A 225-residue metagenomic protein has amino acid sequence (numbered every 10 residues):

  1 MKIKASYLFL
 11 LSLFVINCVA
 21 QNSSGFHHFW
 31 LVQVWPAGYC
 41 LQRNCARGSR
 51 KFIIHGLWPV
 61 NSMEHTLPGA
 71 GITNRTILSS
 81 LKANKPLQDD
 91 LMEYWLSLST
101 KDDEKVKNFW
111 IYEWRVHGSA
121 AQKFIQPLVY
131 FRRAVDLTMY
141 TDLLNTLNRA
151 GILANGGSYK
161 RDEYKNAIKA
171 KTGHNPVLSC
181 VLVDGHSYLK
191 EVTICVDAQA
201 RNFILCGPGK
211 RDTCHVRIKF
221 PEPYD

Functional and structural regions predicted by a protein language model:
M1-L11: Classical eukaryotic N-terminal signal peptides for Sec-dependent ER targeting/secretion, especially the positively
L11-I152: Catalytic cores of phosphodiester-bond-cleaving enzymes
L91-D225: C-terminal, well-folded lobe of enzymatic/effector domains
